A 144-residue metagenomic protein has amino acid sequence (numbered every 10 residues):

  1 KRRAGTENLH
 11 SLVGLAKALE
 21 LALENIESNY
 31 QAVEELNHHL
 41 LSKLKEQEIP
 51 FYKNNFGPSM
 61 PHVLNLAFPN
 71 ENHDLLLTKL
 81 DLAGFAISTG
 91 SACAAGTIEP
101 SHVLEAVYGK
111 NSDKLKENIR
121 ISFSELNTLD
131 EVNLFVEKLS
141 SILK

Functional and structural regions predicted by a protein language model:
K1-K144: Pyridoxal 5′-phosphate
